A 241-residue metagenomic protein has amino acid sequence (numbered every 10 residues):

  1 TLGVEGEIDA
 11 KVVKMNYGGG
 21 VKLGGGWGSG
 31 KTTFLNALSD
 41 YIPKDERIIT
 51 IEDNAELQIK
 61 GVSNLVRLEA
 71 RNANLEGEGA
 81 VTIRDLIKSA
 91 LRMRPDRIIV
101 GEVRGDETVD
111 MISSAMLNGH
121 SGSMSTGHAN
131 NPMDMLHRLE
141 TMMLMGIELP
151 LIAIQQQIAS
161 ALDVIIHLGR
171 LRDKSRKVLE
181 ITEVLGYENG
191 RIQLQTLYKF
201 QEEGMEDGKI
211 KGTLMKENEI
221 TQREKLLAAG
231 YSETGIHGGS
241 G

Functional and structural regions predicted by a protein language model:
I8-K11, G235: Intrinsically disordered, low-complexity segments enriched in serine/threonine/proline/glycine and often basic
G24-W27: P-loop (Walker A) phosphate-binding loop of NTP-binding proteins
G30: Conserved glycine(s) of the Walker
T33: Conserved structured catalytic cores and adjacent interaction surfaces of nucleotide-binding/hydrolyzing enzymes
N36-K88, M135-L139: P-loop NTPase switch/communication element
E52, I59-V62, A90-N189: Conserved P-loop NTPase nucleotide-binding/switch module
K174-G241: NTP-binding/hydrolysis catalytic cores, primarily Walker-type P-loop NTPases
